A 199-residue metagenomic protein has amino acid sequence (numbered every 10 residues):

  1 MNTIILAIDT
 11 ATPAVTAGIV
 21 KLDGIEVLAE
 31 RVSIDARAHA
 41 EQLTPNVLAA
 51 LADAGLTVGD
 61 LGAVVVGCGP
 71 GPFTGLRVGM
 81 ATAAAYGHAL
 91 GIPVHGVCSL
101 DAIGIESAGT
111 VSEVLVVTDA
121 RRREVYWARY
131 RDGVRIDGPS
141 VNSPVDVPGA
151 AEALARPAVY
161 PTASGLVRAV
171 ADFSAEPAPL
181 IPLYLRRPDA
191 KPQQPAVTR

Functional and structural regions predicted by a protein language model:
M1-E26, I34-Q42, H95-R199: Oxyanion-binding and handling regions
A29-D35, C68-P72: A short glycine/serine-rich beta->alpha loop
R31, L61-V64, L183: Generic beta-strand hydrophobic packing signal
V47, A83, G104: Generic structural marker for isolated residues within well-ordered, non-membrane alpha-helices of soluble domains
V47-A63, G149: Phosphate/pyrophosphate-binding loops at sites that engage ATP/ADP/AMP, CoA/4′-phosphopantetheine, polyphosphate
A49, A84, H88, G109 (+1 more regions): Short, well-ordered alpha-helices that flank and scaffold nucleotide-derived cofactor binding pockets
A63-V94: DPxDG-like acidic metal-binding loop motif
